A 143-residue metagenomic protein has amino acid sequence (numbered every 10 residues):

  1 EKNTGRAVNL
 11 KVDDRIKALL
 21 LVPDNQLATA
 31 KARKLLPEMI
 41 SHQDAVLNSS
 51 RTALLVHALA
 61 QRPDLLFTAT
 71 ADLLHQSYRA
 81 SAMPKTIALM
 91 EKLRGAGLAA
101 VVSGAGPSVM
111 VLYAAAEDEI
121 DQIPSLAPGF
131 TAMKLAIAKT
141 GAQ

Functional and structural regions predicted by a protein language model:
E1, L20-D24, S103-G104, A136: Short beta-strand segments
E1-N9: Gly/Ser-rich oxyanion-binding loop with an adjacent helix/lid that shapes the negatively charged ligand pocket
N9-D14, V46-N48, K92-R94, V101-S103: Solvent-exposed alpha-helices and their adjacent loops that cap or buttress functional pockets in soluble metabolic
N9-L10, T29-K34, D121, Q143: Short, charged, solvent-exposed linker or helix-capping segments at domain edges/interfaces that act as flexible hinges
A18-L20, M110: Conserved hydrophobic/aromatic beta-strand scaffold that supports enzyme active sites
L20-S81: Active-site rim beta-loop-alpha module in soluble metabolic enzymes
A58-Q143: Glycine-rich, charge-dense phosphate/pyrophosphate-binding loop(s) and the adjacent flexible "lid"/catalytic subdomain
